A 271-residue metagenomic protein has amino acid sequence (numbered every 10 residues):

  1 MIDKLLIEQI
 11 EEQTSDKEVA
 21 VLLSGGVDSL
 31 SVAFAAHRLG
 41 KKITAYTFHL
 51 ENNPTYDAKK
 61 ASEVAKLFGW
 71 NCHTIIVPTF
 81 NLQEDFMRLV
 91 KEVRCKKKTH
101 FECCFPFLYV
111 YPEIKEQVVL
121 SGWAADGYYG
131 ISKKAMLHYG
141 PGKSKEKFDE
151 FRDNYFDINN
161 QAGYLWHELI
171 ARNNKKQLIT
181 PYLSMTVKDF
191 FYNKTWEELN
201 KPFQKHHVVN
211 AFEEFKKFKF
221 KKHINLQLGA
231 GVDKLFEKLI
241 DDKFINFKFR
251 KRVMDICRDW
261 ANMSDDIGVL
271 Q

Functional and structural regions predicted by a protein language model:
M1-A20, R38, N173, L270-Q271: RNA-binding accessory domains that recognize and position tRNA/RNA substrates
L5, D16-V19, N81-K133, I158-E168 (+1 more regions): Conserved adenosine/adenylate-binding substructure
L5-I10, V32-A35, V64, P106-V110 (+2 more regions): Structural preference for long, well-ordered alpha-helical segments in enzyme cores
E18-F68: ATP-dependent adenylation/pyrophosphate-handling site
V27-S29, E51-N53, T79-L82, A124-Y128 (+2 more regions): Short, solvent-exposed loop/turn segments at secondary-structure junctions
A58-V93, W123: A conserved beta-strand->alpha-helix junction
V119, D126-G142, I158-K248: Mid-to-C-terminal catalytic subdomains of enzymes that bind/position adenosyl phosphate moieties or nucleic-acid
N246-Q271: Acidic, carboxylate-rich catalytic segments that either coordinate divalent cations
